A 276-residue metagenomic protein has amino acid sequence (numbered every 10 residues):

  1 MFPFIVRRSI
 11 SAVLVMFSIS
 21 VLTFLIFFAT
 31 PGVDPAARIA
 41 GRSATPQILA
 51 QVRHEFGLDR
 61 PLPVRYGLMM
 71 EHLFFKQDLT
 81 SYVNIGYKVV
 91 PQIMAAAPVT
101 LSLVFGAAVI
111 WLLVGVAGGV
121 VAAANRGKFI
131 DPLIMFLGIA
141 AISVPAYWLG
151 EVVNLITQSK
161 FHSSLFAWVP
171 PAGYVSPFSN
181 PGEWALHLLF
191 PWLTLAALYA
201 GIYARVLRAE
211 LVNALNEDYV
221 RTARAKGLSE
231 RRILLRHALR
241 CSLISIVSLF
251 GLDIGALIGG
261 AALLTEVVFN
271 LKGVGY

Functional and structural regions predicted by a protein language model:
F2-P3, M16, I93-I130, A146 (+1 more regions): Alpha-helical transmembrane segments of integral membrane proteins, especially multi-pass inner/plasma-membrane
V6-M16: N-terminal signal-anchor/signal peptide hydrophobic helix marking the start of the first transmembrane segment
A12, A96, T100, F136-I139 (+2 more regions): Residue-level signal for discrete positions within transmembrane alpha-helices of multi-pass small-molecule
M16-G67, T157, F161-W184: Hydrophobic alpha-helical transmembrane segments of membrane transport/permease proteins and related membrane-embedded
M16-L22, I139-L155, L249, I254: Hydrophobic alpha-helical membrane-insertion segments
A29-T30, A124-N125, V152, I156-F161 (+2 more regions): Helix-loop junctions at the membrane-solvent interface of multi-pass transporters, primarily the C-terminal
L58-V116: An internal, D/E-rich "acidic patch" concept
